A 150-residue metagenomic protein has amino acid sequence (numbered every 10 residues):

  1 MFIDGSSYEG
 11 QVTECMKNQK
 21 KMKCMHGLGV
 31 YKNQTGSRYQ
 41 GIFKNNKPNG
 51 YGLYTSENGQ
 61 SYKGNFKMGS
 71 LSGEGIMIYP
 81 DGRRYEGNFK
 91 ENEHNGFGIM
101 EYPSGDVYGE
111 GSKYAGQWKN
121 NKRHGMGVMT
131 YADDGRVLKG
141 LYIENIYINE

Functional and structural regions predicted by a protein language model:
F2, S7-H26, R38-N49, S61-S72 (+3 more regions): Conserved anchor residues at repeat-unit boundaries in beta-strand-based tandem repeats, strongest for the MORN repeat
N18-Q19, M100-S104: Acidic/polar low-complexity surface segments
D134: Short Cys/His-rich metal-coordination motifs, predominantly Zn2+-binding knuckles/fingers
